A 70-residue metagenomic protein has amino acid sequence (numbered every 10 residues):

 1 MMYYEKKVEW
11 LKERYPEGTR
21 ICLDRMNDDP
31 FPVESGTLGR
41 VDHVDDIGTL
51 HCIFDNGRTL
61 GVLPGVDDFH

Functional and structural regions predicted by a protein language model:
M1-K12, P16-H70: Basic/aromatic-rich interaction segments and small domains that mediate binding to polyanionic partners
